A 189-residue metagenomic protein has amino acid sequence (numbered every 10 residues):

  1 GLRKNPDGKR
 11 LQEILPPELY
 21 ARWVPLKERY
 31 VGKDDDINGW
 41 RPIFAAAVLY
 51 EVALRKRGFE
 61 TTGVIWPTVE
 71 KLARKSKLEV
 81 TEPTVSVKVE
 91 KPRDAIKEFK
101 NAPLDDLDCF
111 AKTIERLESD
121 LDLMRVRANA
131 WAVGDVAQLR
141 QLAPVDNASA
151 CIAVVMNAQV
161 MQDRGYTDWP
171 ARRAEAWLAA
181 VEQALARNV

Functional and structural regions predicted by a protein language model:
G1-G165: Structured, acidic catalytic/metal-binding patches in enzyme active sites
V155-M156, V160-V189: A cross-kingdom marker for long, charged
